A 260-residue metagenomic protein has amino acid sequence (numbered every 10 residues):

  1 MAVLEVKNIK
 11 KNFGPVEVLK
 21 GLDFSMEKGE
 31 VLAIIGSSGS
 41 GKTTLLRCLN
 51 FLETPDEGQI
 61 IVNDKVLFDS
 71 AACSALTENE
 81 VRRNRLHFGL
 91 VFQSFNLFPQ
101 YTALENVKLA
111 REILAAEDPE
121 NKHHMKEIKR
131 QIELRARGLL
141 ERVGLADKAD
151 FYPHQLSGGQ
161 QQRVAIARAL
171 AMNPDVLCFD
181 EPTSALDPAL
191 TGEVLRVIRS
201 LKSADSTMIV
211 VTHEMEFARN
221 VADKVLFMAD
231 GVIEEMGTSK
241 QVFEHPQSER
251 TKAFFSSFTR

Functional and structural regions predicted by a protein language model:
N50: Helix-to-loop junction immediately C-terminal to a conserved catalytic motif
F151-H154, M172, A204: Conserved signature/switch motifs of ABC ATPase nucleotide-binding domains
L177-D180: Catalytic Walker B motif of ABC-type/P-loop ATPase nucleotide-binding domains
P188-L190: Helix N-cap at the start of a conserved alpha-helix in ABC-type nucleotide-binding domains
T212-H213: H-loop/switch region of ABC-family ATPase nucleotide-binding domains
M236-G237: ABC ATPase "signature
